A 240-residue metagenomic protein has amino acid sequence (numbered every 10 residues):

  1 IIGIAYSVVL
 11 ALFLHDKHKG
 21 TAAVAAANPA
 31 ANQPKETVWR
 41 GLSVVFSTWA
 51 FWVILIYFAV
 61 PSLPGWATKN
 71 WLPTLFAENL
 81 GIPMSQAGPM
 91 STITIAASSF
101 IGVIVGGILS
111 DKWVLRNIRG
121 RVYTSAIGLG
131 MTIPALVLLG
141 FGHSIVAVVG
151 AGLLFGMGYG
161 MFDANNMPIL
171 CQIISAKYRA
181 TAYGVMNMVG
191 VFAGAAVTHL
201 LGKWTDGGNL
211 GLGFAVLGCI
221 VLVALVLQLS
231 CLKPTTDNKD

Functional and structural regions predicted by a protein language model:
I1-L12, L212-S230: Symmetry-related core transmembrane helices of the 12-TM Major Facilitator Superfamily/SLC fold
A11-A27, S230-D240: Helix-loop junctions on the cytosolic side of multi-pass membrane transporters, especially the intracellular loop
H18-L55, N79: Juxtamembrane intracellular "pre-TM" segments in multi-pass secondary transporters
S43-I104, D163, M167, T198: Extracytoplasmic gate region of multi-pass secondary transporters
F76-A77, L109-S110, V114, L201-N209: Interfacial helix-cap and linker-helix signal at transmembrane-aqueous boundaries of multi-pass secondary transporters
V103, C171-N209: A late C-terminal transmembrane helix in Major Facilitator Superfamily
D111-G128: Cytoplasmic membrane-interface "Motif A"-like loop-to-helix N-cap segments of 12-TM Major Facilitator Superfamily
L129-H143: C-terminal ends and interior cores of transmembrane alpha-helices in multi-pass membrane transporters/permeases
